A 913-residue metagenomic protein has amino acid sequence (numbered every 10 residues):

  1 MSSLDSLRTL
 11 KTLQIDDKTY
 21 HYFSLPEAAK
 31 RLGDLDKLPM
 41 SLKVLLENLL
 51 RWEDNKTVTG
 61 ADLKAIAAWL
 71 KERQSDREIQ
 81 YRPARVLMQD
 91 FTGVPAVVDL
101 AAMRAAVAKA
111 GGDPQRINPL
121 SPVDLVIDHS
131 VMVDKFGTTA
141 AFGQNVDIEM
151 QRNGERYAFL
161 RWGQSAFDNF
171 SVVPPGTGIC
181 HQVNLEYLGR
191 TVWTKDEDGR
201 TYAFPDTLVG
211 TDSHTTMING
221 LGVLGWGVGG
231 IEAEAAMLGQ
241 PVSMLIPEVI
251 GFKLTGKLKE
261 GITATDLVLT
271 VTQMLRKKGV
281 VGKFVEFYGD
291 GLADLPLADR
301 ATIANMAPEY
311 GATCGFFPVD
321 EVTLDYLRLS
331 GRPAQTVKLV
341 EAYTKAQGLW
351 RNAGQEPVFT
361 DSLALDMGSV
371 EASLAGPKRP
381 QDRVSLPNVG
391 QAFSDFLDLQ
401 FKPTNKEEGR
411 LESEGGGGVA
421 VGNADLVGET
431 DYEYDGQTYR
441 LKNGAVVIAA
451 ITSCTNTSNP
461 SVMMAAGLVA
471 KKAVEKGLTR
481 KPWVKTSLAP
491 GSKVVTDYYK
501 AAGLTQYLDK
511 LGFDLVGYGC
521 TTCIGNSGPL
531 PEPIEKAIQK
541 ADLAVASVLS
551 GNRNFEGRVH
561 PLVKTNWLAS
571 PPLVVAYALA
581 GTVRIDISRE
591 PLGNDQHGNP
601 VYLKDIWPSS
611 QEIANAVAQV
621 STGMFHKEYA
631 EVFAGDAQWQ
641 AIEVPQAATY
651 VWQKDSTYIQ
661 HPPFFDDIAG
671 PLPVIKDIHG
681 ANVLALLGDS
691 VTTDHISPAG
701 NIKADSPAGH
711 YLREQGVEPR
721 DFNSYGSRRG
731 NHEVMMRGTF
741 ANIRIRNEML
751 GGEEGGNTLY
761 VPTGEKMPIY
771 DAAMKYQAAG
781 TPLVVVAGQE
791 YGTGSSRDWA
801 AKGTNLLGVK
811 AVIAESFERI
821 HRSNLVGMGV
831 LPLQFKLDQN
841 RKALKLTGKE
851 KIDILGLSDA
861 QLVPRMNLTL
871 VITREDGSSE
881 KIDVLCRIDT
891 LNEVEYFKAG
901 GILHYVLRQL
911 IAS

Functional and structural regions predicted by a protein language model:
M1-S913: Fe-S-dependent hydro-lyases/dehydratases of central metabolism
